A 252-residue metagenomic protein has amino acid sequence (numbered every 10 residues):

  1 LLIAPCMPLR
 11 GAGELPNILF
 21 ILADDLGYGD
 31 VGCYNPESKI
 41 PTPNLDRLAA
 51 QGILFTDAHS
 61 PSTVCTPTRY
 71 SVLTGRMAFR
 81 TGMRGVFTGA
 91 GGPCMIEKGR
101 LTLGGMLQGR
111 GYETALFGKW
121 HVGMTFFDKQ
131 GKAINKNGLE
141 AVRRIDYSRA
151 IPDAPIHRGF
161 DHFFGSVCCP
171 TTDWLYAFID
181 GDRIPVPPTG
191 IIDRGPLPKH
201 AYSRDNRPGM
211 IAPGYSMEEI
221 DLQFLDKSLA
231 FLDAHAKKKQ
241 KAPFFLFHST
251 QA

Functional and structural regions predicted by a protein language model:
L1-P5: Bacterial N-terminal signal peptides
M7-A252: Formylglycine-dependent sulfatase
